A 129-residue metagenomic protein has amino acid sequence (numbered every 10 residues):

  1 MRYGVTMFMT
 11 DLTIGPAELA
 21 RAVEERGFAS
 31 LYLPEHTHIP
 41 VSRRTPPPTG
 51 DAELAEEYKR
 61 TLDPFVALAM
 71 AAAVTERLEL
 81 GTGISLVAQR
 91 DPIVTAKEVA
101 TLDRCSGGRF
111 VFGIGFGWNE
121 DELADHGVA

Functional and structural regions predicted by a protein language model:
M1-V74: N-terminal beta1-alpha1-beta2 module of alpha/beta enzyme domains
R2-G15, R44, V87-A129: Flexible, glycine-rich active-site loops centered on histidine and acidic residues that chelate a metal or position
E24-E25, L68-R77, V99, D103-F110: Acidic (Asp/Glu)-rich catalytic clusters
L31, L80, F110-F112: Hydrophobic residues within beta-strands of alpha/beta enzymes
A55-K59, S85-R90: Glycine-rich "substrate-gating" loop/helix at the edge of Rossmann-like oxidoreductase active sites
Y58-T61, V74, L80, N119-H126: Glycine-rich, flexible loop/turn motifs
F65-A73, E79-A88: Structural motif corresponding to the early beta-alpha repeats
